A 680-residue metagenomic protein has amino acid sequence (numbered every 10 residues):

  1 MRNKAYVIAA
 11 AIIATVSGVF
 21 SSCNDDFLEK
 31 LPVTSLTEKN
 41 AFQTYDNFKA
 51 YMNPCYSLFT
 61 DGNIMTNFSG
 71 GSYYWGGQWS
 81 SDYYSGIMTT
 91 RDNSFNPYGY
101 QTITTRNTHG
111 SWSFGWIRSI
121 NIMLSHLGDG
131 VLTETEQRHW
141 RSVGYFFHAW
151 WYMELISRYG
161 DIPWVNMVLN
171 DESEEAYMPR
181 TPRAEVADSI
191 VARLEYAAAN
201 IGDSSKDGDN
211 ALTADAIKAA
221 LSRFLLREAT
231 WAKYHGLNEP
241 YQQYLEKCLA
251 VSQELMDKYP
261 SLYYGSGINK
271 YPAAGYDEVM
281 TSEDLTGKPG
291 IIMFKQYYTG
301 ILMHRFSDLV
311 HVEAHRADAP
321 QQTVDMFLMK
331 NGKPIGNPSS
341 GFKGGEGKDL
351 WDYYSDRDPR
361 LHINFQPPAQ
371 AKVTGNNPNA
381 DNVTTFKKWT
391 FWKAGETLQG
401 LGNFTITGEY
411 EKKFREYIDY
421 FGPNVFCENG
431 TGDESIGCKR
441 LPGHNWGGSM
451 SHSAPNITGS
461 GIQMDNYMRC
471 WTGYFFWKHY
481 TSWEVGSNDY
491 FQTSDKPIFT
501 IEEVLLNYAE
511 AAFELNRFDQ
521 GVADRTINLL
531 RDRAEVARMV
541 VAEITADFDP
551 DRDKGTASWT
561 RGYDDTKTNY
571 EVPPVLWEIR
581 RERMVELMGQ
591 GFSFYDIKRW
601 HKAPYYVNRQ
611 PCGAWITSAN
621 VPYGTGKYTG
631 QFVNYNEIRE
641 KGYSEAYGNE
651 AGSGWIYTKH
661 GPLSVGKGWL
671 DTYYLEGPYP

Functional and structural regions predicted by a protein language model:
M1-V33: Bacterial Sec-dependent N-terminal signal peptides
C23-N24, S113-F114, S189, P272 (+8 more regions): Long, intrinsically disordered, low-complexity segments
N24-M88, E195, L226-G443, P604-I616 (+2 more regions): An aromatic- and glycine-enriched ligand-binding surface/loop that stacks and positions planar moieties
T44-N67, S85-Y159, E174-D188, A192-D209 (+5 more regions): Conserved, well-structured interaction surfaces
I156-P163, S205-K206, F224-G236, E514-R517: Short coil/turn linking the two alpha-helices of tandem helical-hairpin repeats
N166-E172, A176-T181, A219, T230-L249 (+3 more regions): Acidic, serine/threonine/proline-rich low-complexity intrinsically disordered regions
